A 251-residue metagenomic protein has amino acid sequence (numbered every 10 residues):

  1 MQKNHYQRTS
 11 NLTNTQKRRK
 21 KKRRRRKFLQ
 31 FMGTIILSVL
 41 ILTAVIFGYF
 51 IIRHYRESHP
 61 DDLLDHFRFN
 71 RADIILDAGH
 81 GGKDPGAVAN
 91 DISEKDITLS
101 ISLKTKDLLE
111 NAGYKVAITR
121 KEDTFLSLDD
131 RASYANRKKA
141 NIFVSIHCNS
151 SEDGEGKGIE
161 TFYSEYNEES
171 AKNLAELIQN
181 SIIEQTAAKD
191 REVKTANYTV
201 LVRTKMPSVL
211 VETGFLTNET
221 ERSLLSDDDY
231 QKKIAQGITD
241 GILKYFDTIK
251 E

Functional and structural regions predicted by a protein language model:
M1-E251: Catalytic-site microenvironment of enzymes that process N-acetyl-hexosamine-containing cell-wall polysaccharides
